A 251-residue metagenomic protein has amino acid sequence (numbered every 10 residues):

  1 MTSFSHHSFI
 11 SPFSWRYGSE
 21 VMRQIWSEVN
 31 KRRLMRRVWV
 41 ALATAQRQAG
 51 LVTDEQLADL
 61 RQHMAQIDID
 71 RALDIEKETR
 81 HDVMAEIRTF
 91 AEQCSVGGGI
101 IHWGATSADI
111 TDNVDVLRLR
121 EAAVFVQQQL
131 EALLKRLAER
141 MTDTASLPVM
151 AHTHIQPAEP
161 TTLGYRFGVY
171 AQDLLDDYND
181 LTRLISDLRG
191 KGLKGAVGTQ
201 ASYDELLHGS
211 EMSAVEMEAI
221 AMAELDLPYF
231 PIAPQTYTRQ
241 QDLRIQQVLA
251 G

Functional and structural regions predicted by a protein language model:
T2-D204, G209-I220, Y229: A helix-coil-helix interface module used to build multimeric assemblies and to scaffold catalytic/cofactor sites
T153, G168, P234-Q240: Glycine-rich, Trp-frequent "lid" loop and neighboring beta-strands that shape and gate the flavin cofactor pocket
L225: A detector for short metal-coordination/catalytic motifs
T238-G251: A conserved active-site cap/scaffold subdomain adjacent to cofactor or substrate pockets
